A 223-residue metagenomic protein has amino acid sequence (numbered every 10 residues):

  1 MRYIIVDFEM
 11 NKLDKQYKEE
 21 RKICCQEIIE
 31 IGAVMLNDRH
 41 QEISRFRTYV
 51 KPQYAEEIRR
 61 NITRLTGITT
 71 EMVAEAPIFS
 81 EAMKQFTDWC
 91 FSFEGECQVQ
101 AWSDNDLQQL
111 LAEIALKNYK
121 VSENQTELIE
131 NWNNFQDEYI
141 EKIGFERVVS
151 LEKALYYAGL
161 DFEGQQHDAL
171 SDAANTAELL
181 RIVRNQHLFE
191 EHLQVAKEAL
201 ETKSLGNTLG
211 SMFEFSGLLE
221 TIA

Functional and structural regions predicted by a protein language model:
M1-R39: Entry/capping segment at the start of metal-dependent catalytic domains with acidic active-site entry clusters
R2, S80-M83, N207-L209: Generic detection of intrinsically disordered/low-complexity segments and helix-coil linkers/edges
Q26-I31, M35-T66, F91-I222: Metal-dependent phosphoesterase core characteristic of DEDDh/y 3'-5' exonuclease domains
R64-M83: Metal-dependent phosphoesterase signature
S80-E94: Short, basic/hydrophobic alpha-helical segments
